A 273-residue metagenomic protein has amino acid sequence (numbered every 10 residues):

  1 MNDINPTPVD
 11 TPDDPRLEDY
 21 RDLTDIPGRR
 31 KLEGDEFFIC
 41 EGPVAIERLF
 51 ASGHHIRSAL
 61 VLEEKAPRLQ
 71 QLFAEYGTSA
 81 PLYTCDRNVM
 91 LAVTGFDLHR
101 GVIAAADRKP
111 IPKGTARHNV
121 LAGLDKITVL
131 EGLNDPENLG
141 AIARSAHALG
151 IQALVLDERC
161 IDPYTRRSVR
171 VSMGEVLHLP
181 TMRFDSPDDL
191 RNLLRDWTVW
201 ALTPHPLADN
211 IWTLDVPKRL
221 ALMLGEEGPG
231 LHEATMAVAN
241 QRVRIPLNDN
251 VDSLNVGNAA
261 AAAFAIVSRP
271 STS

Functional and structural regions predicted by a protein language model:
M1-Q70, C160-D162: Boundary-proximal intrinsically disordered activation/regulatory segments immediately upstream of a helical core
I4, P110-L207: RNA substrate-binding interface of SAM-dependent RNA methyltransferases
P6-D13, P81-D86, L179-D189: Short acidic-hydrophobic, aromatic-tinged amphipathic segments that line or gate anion-handling sites
G42, N134-I142, L254-N258: Amphipathic alpha-helical repeat scaffolds
P67-S79, A234-T235: Short, aromatic/basic amphipathic alpha-helical patches
A74-I103: Glycine/small-residue-rich loop that forms an oxyanion/phosphate-binding "nest" at active or ligand-binding sites
A104, S145-L149, P163-V176, E233-S273: Structured adenosyl-cofactor binding patch, chiefly the S-adenosyl-L-methionine
W200-V251, N255: Active-site/ligand-binding-proximal alpha/beta "capping" segment
